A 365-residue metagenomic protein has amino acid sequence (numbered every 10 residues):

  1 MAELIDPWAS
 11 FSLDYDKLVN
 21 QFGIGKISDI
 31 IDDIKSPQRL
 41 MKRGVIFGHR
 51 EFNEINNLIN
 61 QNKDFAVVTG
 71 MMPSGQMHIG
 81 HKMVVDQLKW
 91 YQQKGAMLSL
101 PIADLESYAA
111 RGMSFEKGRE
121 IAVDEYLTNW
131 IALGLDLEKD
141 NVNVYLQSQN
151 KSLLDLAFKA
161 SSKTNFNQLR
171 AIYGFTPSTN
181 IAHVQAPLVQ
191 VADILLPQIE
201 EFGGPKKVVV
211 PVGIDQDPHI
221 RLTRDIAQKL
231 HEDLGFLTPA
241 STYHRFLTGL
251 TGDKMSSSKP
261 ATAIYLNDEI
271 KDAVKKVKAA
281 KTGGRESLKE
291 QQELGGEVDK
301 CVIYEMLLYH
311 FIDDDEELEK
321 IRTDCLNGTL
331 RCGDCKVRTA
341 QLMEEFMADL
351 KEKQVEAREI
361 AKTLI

Functional and structural regions predicted by a protein language model:
M1-A66, P73-I199, E352: N-terminal Rossmann-like or analogous alpha/beta NTP/dinucleotide-binding catalytic cores that position adenine
M1-M71, D140, V208, R224-K278 (+2 more regions): Non-catalytic terminal extensions that flank enzyme cores
M77-K82, K89, D104, S114-R119 (+4 more regions): Structured ligand/cofactor/substrate-binding pocket environments in proteins
Q93, I131, L135, S162 (+6 more regions): Hydrophobic/aromatic-lined pockets within catalytic cores
L127-N129, S162-T176, F202-P218, K300-D315 (+1 more regions): Short flexible/disordered coil segments
N150-K151, D217, K271: Alpha-helix N-cap/helix-start and coil->helix boundary motif
S152-F158, L222, L250-D253: Short, solvent-exposed polar/charged micro-motifs at secondary-structure junctions
